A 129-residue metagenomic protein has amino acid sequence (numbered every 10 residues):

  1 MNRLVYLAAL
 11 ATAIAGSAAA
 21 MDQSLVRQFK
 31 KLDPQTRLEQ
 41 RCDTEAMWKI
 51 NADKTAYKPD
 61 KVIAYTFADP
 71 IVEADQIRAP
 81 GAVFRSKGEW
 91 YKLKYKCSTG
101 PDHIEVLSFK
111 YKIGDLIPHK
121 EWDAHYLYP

Functional and structural regions predicted by a protein language model:
N2-A9: Sec-dependent signal peptide recognition, specifically the positively charged N-region followed immediately by
A13-S17: N-terminal signal peptide c-region/cleavage motif recognized by signal peptidases
A20-P129: Mitochondrial intermembrane space
